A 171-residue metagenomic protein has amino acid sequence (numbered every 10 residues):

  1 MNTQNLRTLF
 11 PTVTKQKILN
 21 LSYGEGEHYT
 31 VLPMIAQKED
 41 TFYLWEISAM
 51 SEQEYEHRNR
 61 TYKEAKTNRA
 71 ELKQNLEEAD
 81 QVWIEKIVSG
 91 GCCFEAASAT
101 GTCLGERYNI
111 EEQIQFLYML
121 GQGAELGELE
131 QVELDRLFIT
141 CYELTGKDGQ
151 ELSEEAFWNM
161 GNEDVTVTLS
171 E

Functional and structural regions predicted by a protein language model:
M1-E171: Alpha-helical, hydrophobic structural elements that either
